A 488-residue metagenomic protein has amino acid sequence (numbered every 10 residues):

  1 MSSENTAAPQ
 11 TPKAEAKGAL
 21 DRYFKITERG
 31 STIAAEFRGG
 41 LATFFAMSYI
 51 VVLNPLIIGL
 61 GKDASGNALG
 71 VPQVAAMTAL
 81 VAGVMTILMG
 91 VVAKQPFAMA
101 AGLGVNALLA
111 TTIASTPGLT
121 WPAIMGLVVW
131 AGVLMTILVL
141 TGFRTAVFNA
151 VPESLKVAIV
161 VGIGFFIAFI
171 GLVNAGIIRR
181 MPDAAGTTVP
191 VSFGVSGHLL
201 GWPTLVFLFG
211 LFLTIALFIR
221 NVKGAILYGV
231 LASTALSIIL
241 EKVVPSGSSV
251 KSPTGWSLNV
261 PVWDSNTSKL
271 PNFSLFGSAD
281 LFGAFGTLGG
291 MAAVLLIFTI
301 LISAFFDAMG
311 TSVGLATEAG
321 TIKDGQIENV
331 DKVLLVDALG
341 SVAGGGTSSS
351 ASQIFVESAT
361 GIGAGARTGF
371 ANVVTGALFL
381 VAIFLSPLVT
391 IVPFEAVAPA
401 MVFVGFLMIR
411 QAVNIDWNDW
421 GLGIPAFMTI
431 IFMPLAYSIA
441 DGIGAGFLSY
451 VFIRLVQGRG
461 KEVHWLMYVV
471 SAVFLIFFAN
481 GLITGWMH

Functional and structural regions predicted by a protein language model:
S2-Q73, V191-V195, V230-D331, L475 (+1 more regions): Helix-loop-helix hairpins and the membrane-proximal interhelical loops of multi-pass alpha-helical transport proteins
A16-N54, V81-A82, G102-T111, S115-V160 (+1 more regions): Helix-loop-helix junctions within the multi-pass membrane cores of secondary transporters/permeases
E28-G40, N67-A75, A79, T120-I124 (+20 more regions): Hydrophobic, aromatic-rich alpha-helical transmembrane segments and their membrane-interface anchor motifs
F45-Y49, V92-G102, M135-L138, N221-V222 (+4 more regions): Short helix-coil transition sites and intra-membrane helix breaks within transmembrane domains of multi-pass
M77, V81-L103: Juxtamembrane transmembrane-helix boundary signature
V84-I87, F212-T214, L296-F298, A338-L339 (+2 more regions): Short hydrophobic "helix-edge" motifs at membrane interfaces and signal-peptide entry regions
P117-I239, V373-H488: Membrane-embedded alpha-helical modules
